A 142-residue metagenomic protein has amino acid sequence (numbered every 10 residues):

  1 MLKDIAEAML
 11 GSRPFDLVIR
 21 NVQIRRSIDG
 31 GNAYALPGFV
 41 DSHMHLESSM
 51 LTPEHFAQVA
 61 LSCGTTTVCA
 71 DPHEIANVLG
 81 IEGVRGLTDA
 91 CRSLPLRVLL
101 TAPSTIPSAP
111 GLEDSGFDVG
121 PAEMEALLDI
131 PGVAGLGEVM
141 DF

Functional and structural regions predicted by a protein language model:
M1-G30: N-terminal metal-binding scaffold of metallo-dependent hydrolase/deaminase domains
I5-A8, E54-F142: Divalent-metal coordination cores built from histidine and acidic residues
P14-L17, S27-A70: Replace "His-x-His-based motif
R20, D41, E138: Redox-cofactor binding/interface segments in oxidoreductases and associated redox assembly factors
